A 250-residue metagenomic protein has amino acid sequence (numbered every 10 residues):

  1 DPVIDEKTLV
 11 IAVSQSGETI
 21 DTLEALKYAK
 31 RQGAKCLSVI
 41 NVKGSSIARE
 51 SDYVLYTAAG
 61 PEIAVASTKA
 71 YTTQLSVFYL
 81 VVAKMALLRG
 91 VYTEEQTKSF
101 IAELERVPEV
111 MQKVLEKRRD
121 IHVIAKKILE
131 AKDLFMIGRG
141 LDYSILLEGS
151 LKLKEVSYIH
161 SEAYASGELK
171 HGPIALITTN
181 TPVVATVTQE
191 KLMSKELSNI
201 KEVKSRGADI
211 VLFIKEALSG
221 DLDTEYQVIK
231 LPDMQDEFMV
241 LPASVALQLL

Functional and structural regions predicted by a protein language model:
D1-L249: A SIS-like phosphosugar-recognition module
